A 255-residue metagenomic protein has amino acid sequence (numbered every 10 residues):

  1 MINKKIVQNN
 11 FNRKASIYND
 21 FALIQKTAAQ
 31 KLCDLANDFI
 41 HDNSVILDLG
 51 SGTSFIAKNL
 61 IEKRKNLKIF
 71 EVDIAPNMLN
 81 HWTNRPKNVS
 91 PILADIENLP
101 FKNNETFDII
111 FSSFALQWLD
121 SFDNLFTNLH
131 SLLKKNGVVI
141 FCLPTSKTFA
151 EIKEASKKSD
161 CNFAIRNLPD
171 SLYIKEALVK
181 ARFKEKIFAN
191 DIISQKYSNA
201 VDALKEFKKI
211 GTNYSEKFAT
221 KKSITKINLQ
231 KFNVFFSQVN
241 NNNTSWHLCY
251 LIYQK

Functional and structural regions predicted by a protein language model:
M1-S16: N-terminal, positively charged/glycine-rich alpha-helical extensions of SAM-dependent methyltransferases
F21-I24, T53-F55, I187-K255: Conserved Class I S-adenosyl-L-methionine
L23-D42: Conserved alpha-helix/loop element of class I SAM-dependent methyltransferases that forms part of the SAM/SAH-binding
L47-L99: Class I SAM-dependent methyltransferase SAM/SAH-binding core
F101-I110: A short acidic, Gly/Pro-enriched loop at the edge of an enzyme's catalytic core that lines a small-molecule cofactor
I109-F122: A short SAM/SAH-binding and catalytic strip from SAM-dependent methyltransferases
D123-V138: A short glycine-rich, Lys/Arg-flanked "PGG" loop and its adjoining helix->strand segment in the class I
V138-S198, N213-K221: Conserved catalytic/acceptor-binding region of the Class I
